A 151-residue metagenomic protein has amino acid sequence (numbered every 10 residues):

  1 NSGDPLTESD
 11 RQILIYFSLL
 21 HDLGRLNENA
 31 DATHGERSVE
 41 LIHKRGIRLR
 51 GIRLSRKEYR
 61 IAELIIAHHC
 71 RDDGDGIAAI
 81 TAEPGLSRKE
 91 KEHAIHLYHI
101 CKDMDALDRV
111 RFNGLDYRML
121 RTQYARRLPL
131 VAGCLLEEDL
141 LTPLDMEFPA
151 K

Functional and structural regions predicted by a protein language model:
N1-E8, L20, R48, R71-K151: Divalent metal-dependent phosphate-bond-processing catalytic cores, especially two-metal-ion Mg2+/Mn2+ enzymes that act
S9-A30, H34-S38, I42, A62-R71 (+1 more regions): His-Asp-centered metal-binding catalytic motifs of divalent-metal-dependent phosphohydrolases/nucleases
L41-L49: C-terminal end-helix/capping segment
S55-Y59: Membrane-interface starts of transmembrane alpha-helices
R60-E63, T81: Short, surface-exposed recognition loops or helix-turn segments adjacent to catalytic cores
